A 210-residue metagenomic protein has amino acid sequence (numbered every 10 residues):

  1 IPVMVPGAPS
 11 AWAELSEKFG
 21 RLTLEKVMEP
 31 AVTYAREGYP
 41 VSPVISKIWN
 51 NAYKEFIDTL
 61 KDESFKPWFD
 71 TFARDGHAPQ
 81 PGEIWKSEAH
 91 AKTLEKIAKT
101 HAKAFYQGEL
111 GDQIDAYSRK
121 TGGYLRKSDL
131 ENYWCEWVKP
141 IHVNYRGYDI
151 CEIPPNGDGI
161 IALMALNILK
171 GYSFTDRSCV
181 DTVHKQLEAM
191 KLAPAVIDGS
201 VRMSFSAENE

Functional and structural regions predicted by a protein language model:
I1-E210: Feature marks proteins synthesized as precursors that undergo proteolytic processing into two chains
